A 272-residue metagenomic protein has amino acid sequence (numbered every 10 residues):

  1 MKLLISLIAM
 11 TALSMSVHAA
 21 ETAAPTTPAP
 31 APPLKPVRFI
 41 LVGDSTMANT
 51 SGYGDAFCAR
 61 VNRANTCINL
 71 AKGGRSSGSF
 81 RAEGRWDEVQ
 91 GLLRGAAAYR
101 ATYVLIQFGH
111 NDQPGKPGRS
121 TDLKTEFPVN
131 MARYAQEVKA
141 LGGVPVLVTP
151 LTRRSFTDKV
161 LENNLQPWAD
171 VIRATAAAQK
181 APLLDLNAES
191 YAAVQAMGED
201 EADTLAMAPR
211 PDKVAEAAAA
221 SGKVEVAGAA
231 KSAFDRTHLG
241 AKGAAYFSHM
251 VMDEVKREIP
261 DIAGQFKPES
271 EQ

Functional and structural regions predicted by a protein language model:
M1-L4: Positively charged n-region of N-terminal signal peptides that target proteins for export
S6-S14: Bacterial N-terminal signal peptides
T11, L41, K231-A233: A generic, residue-level signal for flexible/boundary positions that often mark functional hotspots
M15-A19: Sec/Tat signal peptide C-region and signal peptidase I cleavage site
A20-S79, D87-Y99, V104: Serine-esterase "nucleophile elbow" of acetyl-processing enzymes
E88-E271: Alpha-helical cap/lid subdomain in secreted, periplasmic, or secretory-pathway luminal O-acyl-processing enzymes
